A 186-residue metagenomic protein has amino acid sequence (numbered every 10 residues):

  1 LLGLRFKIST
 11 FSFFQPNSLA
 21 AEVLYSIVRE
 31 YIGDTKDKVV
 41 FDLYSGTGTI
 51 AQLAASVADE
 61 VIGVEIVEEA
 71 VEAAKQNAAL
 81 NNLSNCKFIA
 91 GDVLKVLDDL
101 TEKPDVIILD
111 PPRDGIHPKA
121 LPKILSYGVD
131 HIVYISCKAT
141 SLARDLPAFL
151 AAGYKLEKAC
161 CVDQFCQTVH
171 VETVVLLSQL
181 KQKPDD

Functional and structural regions predicted by a protein language model:
L1-D186: Rossmann-like S-adenosyl-L-methionine
